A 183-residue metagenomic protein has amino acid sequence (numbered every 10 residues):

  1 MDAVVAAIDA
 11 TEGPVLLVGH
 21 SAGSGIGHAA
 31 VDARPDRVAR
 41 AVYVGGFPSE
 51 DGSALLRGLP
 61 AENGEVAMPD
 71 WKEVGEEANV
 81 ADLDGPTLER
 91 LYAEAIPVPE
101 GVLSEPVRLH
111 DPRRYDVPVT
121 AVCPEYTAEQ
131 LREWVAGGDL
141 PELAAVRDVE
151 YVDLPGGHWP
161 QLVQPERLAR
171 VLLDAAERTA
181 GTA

Functional and structural regions predicted by a protein language model:
M1-L16, D32, L55-P60: Active-site loop/oxyanion-hole signature of alpha/beta-hydrolase fold enzymes
D9-G13, A175-A183: Glycine-rich phosphate-binding loop signature in dinucleotide/nucleotide-binding domains
V18-G23, G27: Gly/Ala-rich beta-loop-alpha elbow adjacent to hydrolase catalytic centers
D32, D36-E77, G101-L103, V107-R108 (+1 more regions): Flexible "cap/lid" loop of the alpha/beta hydrolase fold
E73-D116: Conserved alpha/beta-hydrolase catalytic His-Asp/Glu region
Y115, A121-C123: Short beta-strand/loop motif that positions the catalytic acidic residue of the alpha/beta-hydrolase fold
T127-P155, R167-A176: Conserved loop-alpha-helix segment in the C-terminal half of the alpha/beta-hydrolase fold that carries the catalytic
